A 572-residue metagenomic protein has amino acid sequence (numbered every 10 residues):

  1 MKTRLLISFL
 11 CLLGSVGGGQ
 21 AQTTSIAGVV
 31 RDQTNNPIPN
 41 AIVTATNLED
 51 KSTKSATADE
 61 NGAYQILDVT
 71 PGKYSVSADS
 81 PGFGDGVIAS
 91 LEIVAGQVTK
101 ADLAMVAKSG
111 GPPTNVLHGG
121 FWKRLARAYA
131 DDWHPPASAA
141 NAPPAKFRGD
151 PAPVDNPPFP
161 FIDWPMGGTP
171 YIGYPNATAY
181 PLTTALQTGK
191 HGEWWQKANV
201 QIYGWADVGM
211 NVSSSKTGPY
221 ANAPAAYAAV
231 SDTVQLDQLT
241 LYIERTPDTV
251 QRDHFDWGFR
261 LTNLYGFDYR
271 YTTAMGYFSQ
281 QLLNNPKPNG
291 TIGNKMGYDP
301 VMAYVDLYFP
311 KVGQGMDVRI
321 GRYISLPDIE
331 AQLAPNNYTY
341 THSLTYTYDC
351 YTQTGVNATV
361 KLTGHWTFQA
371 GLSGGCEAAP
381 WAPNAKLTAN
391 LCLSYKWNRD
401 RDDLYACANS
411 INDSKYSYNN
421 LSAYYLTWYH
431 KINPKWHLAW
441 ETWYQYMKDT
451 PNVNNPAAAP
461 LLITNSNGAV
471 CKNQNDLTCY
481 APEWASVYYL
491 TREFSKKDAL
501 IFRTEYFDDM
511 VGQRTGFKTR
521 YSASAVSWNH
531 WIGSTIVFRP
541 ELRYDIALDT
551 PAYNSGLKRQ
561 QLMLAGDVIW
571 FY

Functional and structural regions predicted by a protein language model:
M1-Q22, G111-T114: Cleavable N-terminal targeting peptides that direct proteins into the secretory/outer-membrane pathway or into
Q20-T114: Periplasm-facing N-terminal accessory domains of Gram-negative outer-membrane beta-barrel systems
A21, T57-D59, V69-P71, V94 (+5 more regions): Surface-exposed coil/turn segments at beta-strand junctions on protein surfaces, enriched
T23, V234-L236, Y298, Y351-T352 (+5 more regions): Membrane-spanning beta-strands of outer-membrane beta-barrel proteins
T44, Q65, D79, E92-V94 (+1 more regions): N-terminal periplasmic/intermembrane-space "pro-region" immediately following the signal or transit peptide
G84, M210-V212, Y265-Y269, I324-P327 (+5 more regions): Feature marks short, surface-exposed loop/turn motifs that line or immediately flank catalytic pockets and channel
V116-A128, D132-P144, D150-V154, A228 (+3 more regions): Outer-membrane beta-barrel pore domains
E193-S214, G218-A221, A226-G375, P383-N390 (+4 more regions): Outer membrane beta-barrel
